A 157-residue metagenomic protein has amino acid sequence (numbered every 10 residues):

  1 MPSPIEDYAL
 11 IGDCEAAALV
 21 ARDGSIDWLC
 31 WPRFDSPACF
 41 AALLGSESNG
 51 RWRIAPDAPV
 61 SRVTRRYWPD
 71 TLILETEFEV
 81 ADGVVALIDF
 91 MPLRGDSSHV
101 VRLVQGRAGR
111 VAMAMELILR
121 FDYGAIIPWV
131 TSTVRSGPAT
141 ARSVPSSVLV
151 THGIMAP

Functional and structural regions predicted by a protein language model:
P2-P157: Beta-sandwich/jelly-roll carbohydrate-recognition scaffolds of carbohydrate-active enzymes
